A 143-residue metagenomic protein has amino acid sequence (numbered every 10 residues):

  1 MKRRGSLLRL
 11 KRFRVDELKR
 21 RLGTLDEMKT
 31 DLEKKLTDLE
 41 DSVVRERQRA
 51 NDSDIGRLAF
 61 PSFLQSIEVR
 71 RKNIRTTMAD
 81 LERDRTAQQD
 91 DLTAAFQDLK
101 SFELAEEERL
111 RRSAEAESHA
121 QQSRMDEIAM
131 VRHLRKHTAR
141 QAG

Functional and structural regions predicted by a protein language model:
M1-G143: Charge-rich amphipathic alpha-helical interaction elements
